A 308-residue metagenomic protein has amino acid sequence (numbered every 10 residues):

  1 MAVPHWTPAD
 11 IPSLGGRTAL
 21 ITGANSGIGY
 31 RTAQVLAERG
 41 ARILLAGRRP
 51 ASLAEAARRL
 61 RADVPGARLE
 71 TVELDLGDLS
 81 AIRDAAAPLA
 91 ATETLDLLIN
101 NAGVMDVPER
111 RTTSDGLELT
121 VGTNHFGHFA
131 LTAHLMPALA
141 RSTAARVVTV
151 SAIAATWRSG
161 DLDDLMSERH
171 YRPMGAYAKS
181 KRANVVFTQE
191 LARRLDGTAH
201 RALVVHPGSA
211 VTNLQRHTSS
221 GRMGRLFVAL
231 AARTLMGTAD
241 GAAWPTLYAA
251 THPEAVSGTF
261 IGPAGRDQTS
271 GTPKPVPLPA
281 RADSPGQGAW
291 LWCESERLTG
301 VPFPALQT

Functional and structural regions predicted by a protein language model:
M1-S220, L298-L306: Rossmann-fold NAD(P)H-dependent dehydrogenase/reductase core
M1-W6, S270-R281: Short, contiguous pre-domain boundary segments
S26, R49-P50, T113, L235 (+3 more regions): Generic alpha-helix initiation/capping and coil-helix boundary signal
L45, L74, T234, A280-D283: Pocket-edge positions in alpha/beta enzyme catalytic cores
D78, D164, T251-H252, R281-S284: Polar helix-capping/helix-linker motif
G160-L165, H217-R222, I261-K274: Short, flexible, mixed-charge acidic loops at enzyme active sites
S180, A229-V276, P285-A289, C293 (+1 more regions): C-terminal helical subdomain
G224-L226: Flexible internal linker/loop segments at domain or repeat junctions
